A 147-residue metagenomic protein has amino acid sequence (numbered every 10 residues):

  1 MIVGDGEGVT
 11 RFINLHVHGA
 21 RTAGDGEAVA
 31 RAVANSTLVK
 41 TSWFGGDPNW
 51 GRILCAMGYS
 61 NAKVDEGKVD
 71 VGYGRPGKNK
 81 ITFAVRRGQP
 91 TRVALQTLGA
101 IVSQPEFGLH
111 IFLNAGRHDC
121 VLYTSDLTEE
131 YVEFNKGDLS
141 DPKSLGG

Functional and structural regions predicted by a protein language model:
M1-G45: A glycine- and small/hydrophobic-rich beta-loop-beta segment that serves as a flexible "lid/hinge" or phosphate-binding
E27-G147: Internal helix-turn-beta structural module
